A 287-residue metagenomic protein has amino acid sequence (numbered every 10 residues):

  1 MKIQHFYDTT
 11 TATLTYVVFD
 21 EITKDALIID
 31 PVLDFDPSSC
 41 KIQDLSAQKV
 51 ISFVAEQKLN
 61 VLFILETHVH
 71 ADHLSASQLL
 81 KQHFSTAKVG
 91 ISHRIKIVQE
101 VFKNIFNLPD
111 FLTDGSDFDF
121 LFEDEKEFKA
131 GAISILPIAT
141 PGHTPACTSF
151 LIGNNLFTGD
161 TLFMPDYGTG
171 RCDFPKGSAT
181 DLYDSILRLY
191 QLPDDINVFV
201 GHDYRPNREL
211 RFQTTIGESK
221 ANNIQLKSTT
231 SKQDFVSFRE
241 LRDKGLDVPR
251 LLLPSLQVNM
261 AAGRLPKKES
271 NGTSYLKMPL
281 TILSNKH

Functional and structural regions predicted by a protein language model:
M1-K2, G177, D184-N197, G201-H287: Accessory terminal helices/loops
M1-Q57, S149-G159, P165: Conserved beta-strand hairpin/beta-sheet module of binuclear metal-dependent hydrolase folds, prominently
K2-D8, V17, D124-I152, Q191: Core dinuclear metal-dependent hydrolase active-site scaffold
T11, F35-D36, V69-L74, K96-Q99 (+3 more regions): Active-site environment of divalent metal-dependent phosphoester hydrolases
I29, N60-V69, V89-S92, A139-G142 (+2 more regions): Active-site neighborhood of phospho(di)ester-bond hydrolases with catalytic His/Asp-centered motifs
L33-G131, N222: Active-site HxH/HxHxD metal-binding segment of metal-dependent hydrolases
Q43-Q48, K176-Y183: Charged helix-capping and loop-helix junction motifs
D166-K176: Surface-exposed cleft-lining segments at the edges of enzyme active sites
